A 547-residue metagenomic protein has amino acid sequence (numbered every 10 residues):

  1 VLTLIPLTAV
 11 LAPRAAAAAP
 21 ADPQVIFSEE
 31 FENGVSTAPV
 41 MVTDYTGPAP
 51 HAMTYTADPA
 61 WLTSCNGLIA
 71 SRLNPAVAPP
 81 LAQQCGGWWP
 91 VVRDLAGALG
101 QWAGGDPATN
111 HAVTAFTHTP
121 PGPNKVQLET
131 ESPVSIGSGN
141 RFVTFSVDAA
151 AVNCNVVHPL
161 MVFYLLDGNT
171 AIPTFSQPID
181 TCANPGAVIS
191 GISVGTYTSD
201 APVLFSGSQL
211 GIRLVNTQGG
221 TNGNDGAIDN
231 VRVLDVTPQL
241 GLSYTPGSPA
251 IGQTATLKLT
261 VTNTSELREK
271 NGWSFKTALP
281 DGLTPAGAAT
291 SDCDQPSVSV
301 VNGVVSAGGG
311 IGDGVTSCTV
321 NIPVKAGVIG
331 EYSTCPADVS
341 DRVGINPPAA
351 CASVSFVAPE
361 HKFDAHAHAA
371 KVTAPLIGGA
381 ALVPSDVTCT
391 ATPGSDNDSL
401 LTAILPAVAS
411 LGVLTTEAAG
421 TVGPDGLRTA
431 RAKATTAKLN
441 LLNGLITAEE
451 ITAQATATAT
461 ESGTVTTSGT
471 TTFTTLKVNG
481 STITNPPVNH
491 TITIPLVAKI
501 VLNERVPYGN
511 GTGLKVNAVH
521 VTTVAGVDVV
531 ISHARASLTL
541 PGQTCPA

Functional and structural regions predicted by a protein language model:
A19-P90: Extracellular carbohydrate-recognition regions
S64-G139: Surface-exposed, low-complexity/disordered Ser/Thr/Gly/Pro/Asn-rich loops and linkers
N124-K125, T217-V236, D528-V529: Extracellular carbohydrate recognition
Q127-S132, S193-P202, G309-Y332: Low-complexity, intrinsically disordered segments enriched in Ser/Thr together with acidic residues
G137-S138, A150-P159, G220-T221, L267: Extended, low-complexity, turn-rich repeat/linker tracts enriched in Gly/Pro/Ser/Thr and Asp/Glu that occur
A171-F205: Extracellular carbohydrate recognition and processing domains and analogous Trp-centered ligand-binding platforms
I251-N271: Short beta-strand elements of extracellular/lumenal beta-sandwich folds
V357-A547: Extended, solvent-exposed, non-transmembrane regions
